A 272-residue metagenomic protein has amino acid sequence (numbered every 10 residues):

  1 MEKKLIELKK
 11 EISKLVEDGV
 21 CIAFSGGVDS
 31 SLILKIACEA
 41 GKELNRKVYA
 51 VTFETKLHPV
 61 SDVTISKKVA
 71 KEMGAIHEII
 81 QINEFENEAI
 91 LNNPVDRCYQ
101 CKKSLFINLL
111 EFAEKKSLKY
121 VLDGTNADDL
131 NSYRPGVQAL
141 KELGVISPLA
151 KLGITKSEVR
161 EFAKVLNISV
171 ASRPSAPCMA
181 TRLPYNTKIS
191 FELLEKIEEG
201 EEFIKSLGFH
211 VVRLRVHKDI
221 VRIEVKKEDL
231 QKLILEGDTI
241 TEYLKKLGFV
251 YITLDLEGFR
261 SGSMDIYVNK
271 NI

Functional and structural regions predicted by a protein language model:
M1-V165, S206, V221, T239-F249 (+2 more regions): ATP-dependent adenylation/nucleotidyltransferase module used to activate substrates
R134-I272: AMP-forming adenylation/ATP pyrophosphatase catalytic core
